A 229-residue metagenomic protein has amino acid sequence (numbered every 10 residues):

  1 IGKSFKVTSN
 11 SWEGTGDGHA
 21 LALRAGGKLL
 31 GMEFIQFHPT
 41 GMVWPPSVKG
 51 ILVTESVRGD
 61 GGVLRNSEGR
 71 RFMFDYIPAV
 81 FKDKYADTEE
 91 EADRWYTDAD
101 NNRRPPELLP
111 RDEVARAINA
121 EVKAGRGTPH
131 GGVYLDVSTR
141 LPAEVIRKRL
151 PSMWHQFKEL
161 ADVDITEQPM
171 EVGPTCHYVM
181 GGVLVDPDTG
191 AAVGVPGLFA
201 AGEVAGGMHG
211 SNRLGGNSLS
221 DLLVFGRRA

Functional and structural regions predicted by a protein language model:
I1-S47, I51, D83, N217-R228: Glycine-rich loop(s) and the adjacent beta-strand/alpha-helix scaffold that form part
S4-F5, F72-D75, K82-K84, E144-V145 (+3 more regions): Short helix/loop capping segments that flank catalytic or ligand/cofactor-binding pockets
G27-E159, V163: An anion/pyrophosphate-binding glycine-rich loop and adjacent beta-alpha core in soluble alpha-beta enzymes
M32-I35, S67, F74-D75, D136 (+5 more regions): Generic beta-strand/beta-sheet core signal
V57-G59, H177-V179, G216: Short, small/polar residue-rich loop motifs at catalytic or cofactor-binding pockets
K148-A205: A glycine-rich dinucleotide-binding beta-alpha-beta segment and adjacent secondary-structure elements that constitute
V193-A229: Catalytic phosphate/nucleotide-handling subdomain of diverse soluble enzymes
